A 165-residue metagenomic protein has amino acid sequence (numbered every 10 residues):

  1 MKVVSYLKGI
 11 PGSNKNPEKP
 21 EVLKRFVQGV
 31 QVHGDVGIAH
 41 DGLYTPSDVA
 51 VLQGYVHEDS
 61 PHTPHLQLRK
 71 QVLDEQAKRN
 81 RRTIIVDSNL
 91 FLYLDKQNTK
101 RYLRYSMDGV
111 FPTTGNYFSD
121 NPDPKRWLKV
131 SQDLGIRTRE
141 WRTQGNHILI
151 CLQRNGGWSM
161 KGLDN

Functional and structural regions predicted by a protein language model:
M1, L128-I148: Nucleotide-sugar donor-binding and catalytic loop/hinge architecture of NDP-sugar-dependent glycosyltransferases
M1-D59, G156-G157: N-terminal pre-catalytic "stem/leader" segment of glycosyltransferase-like enzymes
S5-Y6, G37-H40, A50-L52, D74 (+2 more regions): A structural signal for short, well-ordered beta-strand segments and their strand-loop junctions that often border
P17-K24, L66, K70, N165: Short amphipathic alpha-helical segment that frequently serves as the phosphate-/nucleotide-binding helix
R25-Q28, K129, G162: Charged/polar, solvent-exposed surface patches and flexible loops
T45-P46, R79, T143-Q144: Residue-level preference for short coil/turn positions at secondary-structure junctions
D59-I136: Active-site-proximal region of nucleotide-activated glycan assembly enzymes, centered on histidine/acidic-rich loops
R142-N165: Conserved catalytic-core segment of nucleotide-activated headgroup transferases in glycan assembly
